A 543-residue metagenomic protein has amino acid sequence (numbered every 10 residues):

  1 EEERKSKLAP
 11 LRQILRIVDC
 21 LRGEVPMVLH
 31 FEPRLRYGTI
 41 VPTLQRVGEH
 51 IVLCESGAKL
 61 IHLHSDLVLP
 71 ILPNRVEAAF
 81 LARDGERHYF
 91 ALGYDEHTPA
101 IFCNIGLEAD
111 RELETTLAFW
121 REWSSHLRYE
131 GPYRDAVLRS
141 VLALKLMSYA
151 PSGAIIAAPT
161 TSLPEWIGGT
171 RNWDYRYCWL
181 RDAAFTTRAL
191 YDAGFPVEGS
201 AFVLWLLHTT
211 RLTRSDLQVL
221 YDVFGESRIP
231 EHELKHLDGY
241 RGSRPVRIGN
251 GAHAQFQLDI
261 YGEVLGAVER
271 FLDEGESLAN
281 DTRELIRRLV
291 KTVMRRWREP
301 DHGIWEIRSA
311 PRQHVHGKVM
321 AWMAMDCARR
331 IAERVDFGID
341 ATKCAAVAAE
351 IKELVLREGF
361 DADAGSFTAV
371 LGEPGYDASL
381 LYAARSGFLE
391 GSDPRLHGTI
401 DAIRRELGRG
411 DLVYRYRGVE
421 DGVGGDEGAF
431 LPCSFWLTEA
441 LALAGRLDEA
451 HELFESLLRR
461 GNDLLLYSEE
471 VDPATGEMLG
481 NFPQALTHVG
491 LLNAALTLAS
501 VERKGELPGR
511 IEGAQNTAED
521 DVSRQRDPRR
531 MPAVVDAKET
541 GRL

Functional and structural regions predicted by a protein language model:
E1-L543: Acidic, mature catalytic/reactive cores of soluble proteins
